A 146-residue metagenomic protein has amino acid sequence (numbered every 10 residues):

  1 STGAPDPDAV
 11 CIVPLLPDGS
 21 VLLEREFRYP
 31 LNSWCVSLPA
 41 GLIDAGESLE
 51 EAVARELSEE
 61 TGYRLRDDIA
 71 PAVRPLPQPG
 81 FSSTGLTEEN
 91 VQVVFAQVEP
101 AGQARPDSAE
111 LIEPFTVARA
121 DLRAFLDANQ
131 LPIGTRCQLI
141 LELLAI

Functional and structural regions predicted by a protein language model:
S1-V13, P17: Acidic, metal-coordinating catalytic segment for phosphate/diphosphate chemistry, firing primarily on the Nudix
L15-P17, R28, S58, G62-G102 (+2 more regions): Active-site segment of metal-dependent pyrophosphate-handling enzymes, primarily the Nudix hydrolase catalytic core
L31-W34, G41, A45, L76 (+3 more regions): Nudix hydrolase/Nudix homology domain
P39, V53, L57, V94: Hydrophobic alpha-helical positions that pack around
D44, S48-G62: Well-ordered alpha/beta subsegment
